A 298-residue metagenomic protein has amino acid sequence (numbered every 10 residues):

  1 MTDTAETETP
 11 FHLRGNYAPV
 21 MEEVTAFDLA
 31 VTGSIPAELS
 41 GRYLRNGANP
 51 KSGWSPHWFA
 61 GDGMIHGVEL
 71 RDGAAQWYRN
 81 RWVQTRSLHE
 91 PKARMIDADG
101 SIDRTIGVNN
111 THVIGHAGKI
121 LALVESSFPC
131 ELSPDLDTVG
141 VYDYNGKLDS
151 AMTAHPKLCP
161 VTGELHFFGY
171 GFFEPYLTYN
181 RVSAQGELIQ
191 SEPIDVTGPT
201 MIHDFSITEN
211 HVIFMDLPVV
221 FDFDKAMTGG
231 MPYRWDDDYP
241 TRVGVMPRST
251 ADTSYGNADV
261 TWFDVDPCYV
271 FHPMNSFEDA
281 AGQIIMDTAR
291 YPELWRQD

Functional and structural regions predicted by a protein language model:
M1-D298: Beta-propeller domains
